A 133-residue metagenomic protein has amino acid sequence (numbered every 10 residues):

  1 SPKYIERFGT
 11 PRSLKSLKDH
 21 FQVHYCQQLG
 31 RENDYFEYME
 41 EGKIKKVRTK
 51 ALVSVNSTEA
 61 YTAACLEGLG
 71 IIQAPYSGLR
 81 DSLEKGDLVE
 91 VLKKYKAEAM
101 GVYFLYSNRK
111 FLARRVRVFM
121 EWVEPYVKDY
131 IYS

Functional and structural regions predicted by a protein language model:
K3, V23, Y103-L105: Residues embedded in well-ordered beta-strands
K3-R12, G30, K110-A113: Short helix-loop capping/hinge motifs at secondary-structure junctions, enriched in acidic/polar residues
L14-Y38: Short loop->beta-strand "edge-of-pocket" segments that line small-molecule binding or catalytic clefts across diverse
K15, Y76-K85, Y95-S133: C-terminal effector-binding regulatory domain of bacterial HTH transcription factors
S16, D34-R48, S82: Ligand-binding cleft/hinge of the Venus flytrap
K45-E90, A97: Hydrophobic hinge/microswitch elements
